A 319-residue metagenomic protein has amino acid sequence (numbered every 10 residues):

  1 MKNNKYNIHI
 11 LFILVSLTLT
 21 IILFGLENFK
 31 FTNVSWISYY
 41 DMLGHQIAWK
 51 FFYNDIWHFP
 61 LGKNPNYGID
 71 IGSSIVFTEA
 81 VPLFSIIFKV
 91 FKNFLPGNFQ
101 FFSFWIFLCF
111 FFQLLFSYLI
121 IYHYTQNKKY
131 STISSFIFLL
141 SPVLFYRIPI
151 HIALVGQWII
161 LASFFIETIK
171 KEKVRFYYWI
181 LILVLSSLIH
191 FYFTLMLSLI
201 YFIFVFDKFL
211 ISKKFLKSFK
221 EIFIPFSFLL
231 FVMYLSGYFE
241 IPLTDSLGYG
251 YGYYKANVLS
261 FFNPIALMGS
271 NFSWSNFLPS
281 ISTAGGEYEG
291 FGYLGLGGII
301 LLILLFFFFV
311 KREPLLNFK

Functional and structural regions predicted by a protein language model:
M1-F29, K217-S227, F307-K319: Start-transfer (signal-anchor) and selected internal transmembrane alpha helices of multi-pass inner/ER membrane
H9-F12, F29-W36, I189-I211, L216-F223 (+1 more regions): Alpha-helical transmembrane segments and their immediate interhelical/interface regions in integral membrane proteins
L19-Q113, S141-G156, Y254, L259-L278: Membrane-interface coil-to-helix junctions
I22-L26, Y124-T125, I166-E172, I203-K213 (+1 more regions): Structural signal for the C-terminal ends of transmembrane alpha-helices and the immediately following loop
N28, T32, G97, F209-K213 (+1 more regions): Transmembrane helix-loop junctions in multipass membrane proteins, especially transporters and channels
Y39, F231-F308: Periplasmic/ER-lumenal interhelical loops and adjacent helix-loop junctions in multi-pass membrane proteins
N93-N98, Y122-K128: Secondary-structure transition/capping motifs at alpha-helix termini and the adjoining loop/turn into the next element
F107-H123, K129-K170, R175-V205, I222-L230 (+1 more regions): Membrane-embedded helix bundles of polyisoprenyl
